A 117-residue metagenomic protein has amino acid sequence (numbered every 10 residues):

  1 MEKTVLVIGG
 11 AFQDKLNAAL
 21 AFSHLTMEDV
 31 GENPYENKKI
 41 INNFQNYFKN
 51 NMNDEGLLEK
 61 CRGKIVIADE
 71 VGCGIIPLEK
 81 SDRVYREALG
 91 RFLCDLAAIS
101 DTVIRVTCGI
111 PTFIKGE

Functional and structural regions predicted by a protein language model:
M1-G31: Glycine-rich P-loop/Walker A and Walker A-like loops and their local beta1-loop-alpha1 context in P-loop NTPases
T4-V5, K38-I41, G63-D69: Hydrophobic beta-strand segments of well-ordered beta-sheets in folded domains
G10, A21, V30-R62: Conserved inter-motif catalytic segment of the P-loop NTP-binding fold
Q13-A18, M27-E28, N42, D69-E70 (+2 more regions): Residue-level signal for functionally critical sites in structured catalytic/ligand-binding pockets
Q13-D14, Y47-F48, P111: Glycine-rich nucleotide phosphate-binding loop and flanking beta-alpha elements of Rossmann-like dinucleotide-binding
N50, E55-E117: Replace "adjacent to P-loop NTPase cores in ATP/GTP-dependent enzymes" with "adjacent to NTP-binding cores
